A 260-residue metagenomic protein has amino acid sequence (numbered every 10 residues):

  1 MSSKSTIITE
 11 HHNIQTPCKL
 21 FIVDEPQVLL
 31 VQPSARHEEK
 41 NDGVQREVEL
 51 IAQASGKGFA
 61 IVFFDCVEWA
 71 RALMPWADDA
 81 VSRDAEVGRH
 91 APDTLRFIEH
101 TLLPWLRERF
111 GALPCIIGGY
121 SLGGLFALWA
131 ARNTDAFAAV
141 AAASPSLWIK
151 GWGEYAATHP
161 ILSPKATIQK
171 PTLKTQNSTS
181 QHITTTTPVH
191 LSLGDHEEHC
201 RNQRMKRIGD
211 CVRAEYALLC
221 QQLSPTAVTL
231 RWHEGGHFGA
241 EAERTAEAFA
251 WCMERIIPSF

Functional and structural regions predicted by a protein language model:
M1-V28, F59-F63: A domain-start/cap signature at the N-terminus of enzymes
D24-R109: Serine-hydrolase catalytic machinery in alpha/beta-hydrolase-like enzymes
C66, A141-I149, H196-E197: Active-site nucleophile loop of the alpha/beta-hydrolase fold
C115-I116, A139-A141: Residue in the alpha/beta-hydrolase core beta-strand immediately N-terminal to the catalytic nucleophile
G118-G123, A127: Gly/Ala-rich beta-loop-alpha elbow adjacent to hydrolase catalytic centers
L125-F126, K150-K165: Alpha-helical scaffolding within the catalytic cores of extracellular/periplasmic polymer-degrading hydrolases
W129-A139: Conserved hydrolase catalytic core segment
S192-G194, E198-H199, G209-Y216, C220-F260: C-terminal catalytic histidine-bearing segment of alpha/beta-hydrolase fold enzymes
